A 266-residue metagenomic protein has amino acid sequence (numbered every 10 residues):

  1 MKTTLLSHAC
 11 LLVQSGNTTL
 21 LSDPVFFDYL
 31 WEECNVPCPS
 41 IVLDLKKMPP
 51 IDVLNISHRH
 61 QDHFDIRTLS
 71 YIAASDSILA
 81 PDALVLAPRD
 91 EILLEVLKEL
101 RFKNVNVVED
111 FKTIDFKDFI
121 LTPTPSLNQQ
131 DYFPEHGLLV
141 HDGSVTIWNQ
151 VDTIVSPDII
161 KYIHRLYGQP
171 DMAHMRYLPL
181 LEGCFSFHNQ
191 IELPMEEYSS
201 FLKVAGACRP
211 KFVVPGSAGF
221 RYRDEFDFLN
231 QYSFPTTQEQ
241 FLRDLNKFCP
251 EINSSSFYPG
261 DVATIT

Functional and structural regions predicted by a protein language model:
L6-G16, T113-P170: Catalytic core of the metallo-beta-lactamase
N17-R59, H63-S77, Q130, V155-Q169: Pre-active-site segment of Zn-dependent metallo-hydrolases
L21-D23, P50-F64, L86-P88, W148-T153 (+4 more regions): Active-site neighborhood of phospho(di)ester-bond hydrolases with catalytic His/Asp-centered motifs
D28-Y29, H60-F64, I92-E95, K112-D115 (+5 more regions): Active-site environment of divalent metal-dependent phosphoester hydrolases
D65-S75, I92-E99, D224-N230: Metal-dependent catalytic neighborhoods of phosphoester/phosphodiester hydrolases
A80, L86-V145, L242-R243, S255-Y258: Metallo-beta-lactamase
A83-L86, D158-C249: Cap/insert and terminal regions of metallo-dependent hydrolase folds
Q238-Q240, N253, Y258-T266: Charged, amphipathic alpha-helical linkers/stalks
